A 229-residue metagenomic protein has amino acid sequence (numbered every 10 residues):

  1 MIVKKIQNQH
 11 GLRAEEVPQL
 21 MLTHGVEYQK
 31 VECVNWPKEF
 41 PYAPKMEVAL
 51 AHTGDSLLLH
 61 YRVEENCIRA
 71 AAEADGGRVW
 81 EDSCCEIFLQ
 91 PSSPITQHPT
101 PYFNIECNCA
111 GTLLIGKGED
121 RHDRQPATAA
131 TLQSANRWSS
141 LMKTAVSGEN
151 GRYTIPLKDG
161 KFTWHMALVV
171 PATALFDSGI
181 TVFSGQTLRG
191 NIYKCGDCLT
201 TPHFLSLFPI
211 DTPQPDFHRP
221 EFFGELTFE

Functional and structural regions predicted by a protein language model:
M1-E229: Structural preference for beta-rich elements and adjacent junctions enriched in aromatics
